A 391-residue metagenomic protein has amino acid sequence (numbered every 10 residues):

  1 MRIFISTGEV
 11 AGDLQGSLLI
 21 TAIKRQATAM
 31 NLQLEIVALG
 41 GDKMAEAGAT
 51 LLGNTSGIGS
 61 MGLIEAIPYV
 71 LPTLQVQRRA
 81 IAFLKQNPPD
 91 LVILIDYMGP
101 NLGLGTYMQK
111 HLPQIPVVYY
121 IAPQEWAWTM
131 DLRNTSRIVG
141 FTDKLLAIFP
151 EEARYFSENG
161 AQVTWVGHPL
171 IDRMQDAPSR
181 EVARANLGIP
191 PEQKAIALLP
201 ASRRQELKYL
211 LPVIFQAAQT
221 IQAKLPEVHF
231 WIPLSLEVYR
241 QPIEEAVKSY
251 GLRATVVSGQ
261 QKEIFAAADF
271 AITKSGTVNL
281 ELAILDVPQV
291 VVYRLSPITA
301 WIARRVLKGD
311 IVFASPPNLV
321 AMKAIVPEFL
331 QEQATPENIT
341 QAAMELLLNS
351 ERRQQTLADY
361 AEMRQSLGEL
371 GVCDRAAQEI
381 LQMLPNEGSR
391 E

Functional and structural regions predicted by a protein language model:
M1-E391: Nucleotide-activated sugar donor-binding and catalytic core shared by glycosyltransferases and related lipid-linked
